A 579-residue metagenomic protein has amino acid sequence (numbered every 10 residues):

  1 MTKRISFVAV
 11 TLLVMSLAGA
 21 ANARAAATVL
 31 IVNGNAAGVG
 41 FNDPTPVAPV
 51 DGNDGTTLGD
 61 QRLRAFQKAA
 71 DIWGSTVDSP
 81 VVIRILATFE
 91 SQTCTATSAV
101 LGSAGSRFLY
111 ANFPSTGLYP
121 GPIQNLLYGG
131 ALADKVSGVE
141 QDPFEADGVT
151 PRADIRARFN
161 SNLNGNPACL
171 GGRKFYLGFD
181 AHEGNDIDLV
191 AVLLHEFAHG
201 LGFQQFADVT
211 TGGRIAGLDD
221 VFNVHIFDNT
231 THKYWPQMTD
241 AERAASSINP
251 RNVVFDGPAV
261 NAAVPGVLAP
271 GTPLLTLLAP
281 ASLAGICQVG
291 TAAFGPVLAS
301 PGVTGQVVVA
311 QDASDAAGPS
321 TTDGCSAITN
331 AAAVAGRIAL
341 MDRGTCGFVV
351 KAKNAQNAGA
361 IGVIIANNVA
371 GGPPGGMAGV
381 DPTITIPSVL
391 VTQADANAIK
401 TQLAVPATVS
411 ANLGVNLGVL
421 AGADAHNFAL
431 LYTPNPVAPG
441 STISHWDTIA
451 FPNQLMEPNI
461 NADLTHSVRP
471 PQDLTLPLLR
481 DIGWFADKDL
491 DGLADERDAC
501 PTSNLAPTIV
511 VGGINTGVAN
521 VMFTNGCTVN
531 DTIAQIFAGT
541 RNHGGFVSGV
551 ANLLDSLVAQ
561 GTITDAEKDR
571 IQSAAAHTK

Functional and structural regions predicted by a protein language model:
M1-R4: Positively charged n-region of N-terminal signal peptides that target proteins for export
V8-A18: Bacterial N-terminal signal peptides
G19-A25: Sec/Tat signal peptide C-region and signal peptidase I cleavage site
A26-L194, H199-L278, T401-A486: Extracellular zinc-dependent metalloprotease catalytic-domain scaffold
K68-P80, N162, E196, G200-A207 (+12 more regions): Structured segments of extracytoplasmic/periplasmic soluble domains in secreted or envelope-associated proteins
N261-P436: Structured lumen-facing ectodomains of secretory-pathway proteins
T321, P452, T475, K488-D489 (+1 more regions): Cysteine-rich, disulfide-stabilized extracellular repeat modules
L479, F485-H577: Extracellular calcium-associated, cysteine-rich motifs in secreted modular proteins
